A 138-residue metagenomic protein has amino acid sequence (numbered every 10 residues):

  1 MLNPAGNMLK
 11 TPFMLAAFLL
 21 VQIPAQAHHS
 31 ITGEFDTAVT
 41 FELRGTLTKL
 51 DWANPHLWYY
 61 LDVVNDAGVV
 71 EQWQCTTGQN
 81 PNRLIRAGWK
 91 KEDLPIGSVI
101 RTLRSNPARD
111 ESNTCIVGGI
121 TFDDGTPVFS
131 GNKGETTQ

Functional and structural regions predicted by a protein language model:
M1-L9: N-terminal secretory signal peptides that target proteins for export/translocation
T11-Q22: Bacterial N-terminal signal peptides
Q26, T77-R86: Short, structured beta-strand/loop micro-motifs enriched in basic residues and often containing a Trp
Q26-F41: Short boundary/loop segments of OB/S1/cold-shock single-stranded nucleic-acid-binding domains
G45-L47: Conserved hydrophobic positions within beta-strands
A53-V64: Short aromatic-glycine-enriched beta-strand elements
I85-T102: Short nucleic-acid-contacting surface segments enriched for D/E, G, S/T with interspersed K/R
P107-N132: OB-fold/S1-family single-stranded nucleic acid-binding modules
